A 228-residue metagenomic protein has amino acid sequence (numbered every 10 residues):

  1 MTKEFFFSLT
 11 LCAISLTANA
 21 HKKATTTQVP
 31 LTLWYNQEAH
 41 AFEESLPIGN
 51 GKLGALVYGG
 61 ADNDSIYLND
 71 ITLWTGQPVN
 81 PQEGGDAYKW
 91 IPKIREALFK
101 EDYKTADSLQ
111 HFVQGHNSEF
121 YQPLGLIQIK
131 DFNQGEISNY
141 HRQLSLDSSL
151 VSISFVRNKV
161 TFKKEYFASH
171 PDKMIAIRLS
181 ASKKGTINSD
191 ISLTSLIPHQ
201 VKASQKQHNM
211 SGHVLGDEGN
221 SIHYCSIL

Functional and structural regions predicted by a protein language model:
M1-A24: Bacterial Sec-dependent N-terminal signal peptides
H21-L228: Aromatic-residue-lined binding/catalytic grooves and analogous aromatic/hydrophobic interfacial grooves in multimeric
